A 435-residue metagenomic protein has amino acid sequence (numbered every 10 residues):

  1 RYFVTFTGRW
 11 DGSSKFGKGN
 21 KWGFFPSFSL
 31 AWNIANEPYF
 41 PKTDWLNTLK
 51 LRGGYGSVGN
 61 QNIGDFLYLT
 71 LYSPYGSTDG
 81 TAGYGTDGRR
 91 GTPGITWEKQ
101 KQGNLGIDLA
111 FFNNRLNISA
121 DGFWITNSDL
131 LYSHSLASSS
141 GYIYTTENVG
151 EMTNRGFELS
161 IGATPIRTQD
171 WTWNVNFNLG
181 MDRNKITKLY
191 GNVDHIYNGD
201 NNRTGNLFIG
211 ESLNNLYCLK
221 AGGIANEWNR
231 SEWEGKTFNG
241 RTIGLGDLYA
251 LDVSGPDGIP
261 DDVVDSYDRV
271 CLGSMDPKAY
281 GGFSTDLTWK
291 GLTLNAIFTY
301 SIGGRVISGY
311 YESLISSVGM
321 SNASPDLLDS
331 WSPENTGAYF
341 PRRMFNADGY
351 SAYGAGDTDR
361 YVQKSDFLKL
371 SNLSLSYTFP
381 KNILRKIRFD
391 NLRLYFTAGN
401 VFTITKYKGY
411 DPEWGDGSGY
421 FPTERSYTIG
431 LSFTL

Functional and structural regions predicted by a protein language model:
R1, A35-L49, F112-R115, I166-W173 (+6 more regions): Short loop/turn motifs that connect adjacent beta-strands in outer-membrane beta-barrel proteins
R1-G17, K21-N36, Q100-Q102, F111-I118 (+6 more regions): Surface-exposed extracellular loop regions of Gram-negative outer-membrane beta-barrel proteins
S13, S301-L394, A398: Extracytoplasmic gating/loop element in the C-terminal half of outer-membrane beta-barrel translocons and assembly
F16-N20, K42-D44, S57-L71, L130-H134 (+4 more regions): Outer-membrane beta-barrel and related beta-rich outer-membrane complex signature in Gram-negative bacteria
P41-K99, N117, D121-M152, Y190 (+1 more regions): Solvent-exposed loop/turn elements at secondary-structure boundaries
L67, V149-N154, G199-N226, S330-A338 (+2 more regions): C-terminal beta-signal and terminal closure region of outer-membrane beta-barrel proteins
L69, S77-N117, T145-T168, G210-A221 (+2 more regions): Outer-membrane beta-barrel signature, preferentially recognizing the C-terminal barrel domain of Gram-negative
E147, T164-S274, I315, S332-N335: Conserved small-residue
